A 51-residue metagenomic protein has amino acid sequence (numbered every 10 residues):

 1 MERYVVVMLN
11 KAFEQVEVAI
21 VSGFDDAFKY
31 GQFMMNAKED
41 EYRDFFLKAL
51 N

Functional and structural regions predicted by a protein language model:
M1-R3, Q15: A structure-centric signal for secondary-structure junctions around beta-strands
R3-N10: A short beta-strand micro-motif
V7, I20-V21, M34: Short hydrophobic transmembrane-like helices used for membrane targeting/insertion
A12-E14, D25: Short linear/disordered segments characteristic of secreted peptide precursors and small low-complexity proteins
Q15-V16, Q32-N51: Short, mixed-charge low-complexity intrinsically disordered segments
A19-A27: GIY-YIG-like beta-to-alpha core
